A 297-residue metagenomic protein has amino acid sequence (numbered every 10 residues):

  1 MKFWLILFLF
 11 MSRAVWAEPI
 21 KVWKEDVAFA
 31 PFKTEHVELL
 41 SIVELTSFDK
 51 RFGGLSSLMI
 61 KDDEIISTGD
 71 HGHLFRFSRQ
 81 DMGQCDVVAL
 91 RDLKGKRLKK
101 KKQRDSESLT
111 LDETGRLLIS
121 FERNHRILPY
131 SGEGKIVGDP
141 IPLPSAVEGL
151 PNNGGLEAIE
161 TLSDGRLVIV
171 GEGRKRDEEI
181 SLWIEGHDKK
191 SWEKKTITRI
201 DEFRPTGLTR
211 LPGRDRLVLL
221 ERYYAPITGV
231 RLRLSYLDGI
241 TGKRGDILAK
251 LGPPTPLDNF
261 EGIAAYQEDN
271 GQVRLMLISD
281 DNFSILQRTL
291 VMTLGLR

Functional and structural regions predicted by a protein language model:
W4-S12: Sec-dependent N-terminal signal peptides
A14-R297: Sequence/structural signature of beta-propeller domains
